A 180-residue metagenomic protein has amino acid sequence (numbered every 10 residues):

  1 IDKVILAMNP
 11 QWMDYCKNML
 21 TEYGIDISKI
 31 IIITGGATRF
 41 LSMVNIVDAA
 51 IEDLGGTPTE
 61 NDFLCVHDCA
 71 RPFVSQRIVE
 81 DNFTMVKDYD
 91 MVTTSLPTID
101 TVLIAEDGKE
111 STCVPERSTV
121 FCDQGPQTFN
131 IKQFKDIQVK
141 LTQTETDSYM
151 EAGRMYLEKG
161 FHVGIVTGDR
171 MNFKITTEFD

Functional and structural regions predicted by a protein language model:
I1-N61, T144: Conserved N-terminal catalytic core of the sugar/cofactor nucleotidyltransferase
D2-V4, D90-M91, H162: Residues at the starts of beta-strands that form the adenosine-phosphate
M8, S95, T167: Short beta-strand/turn micro-motifs composed of small residues that flank or help shape donor/cofactor-binding pockets
M13, M43, V66, V79 (+2 more regions): A general structural signal for well-ordered alpha-helical segments in protein cores
Y23, A49, D53, M85-Y89 (+2 more regions): Change "in soluble alpha/beta enzymes" to "in soluble alpha/beta proteins
A37, V120-D180: Conserved alpha/beta core of the MobA/IspD/sugar-nucleotide pyrophosphorylase nucleotidyltransferase superfamily
R39-D107, Q124: Conserved beta-loop-beta/alpha segment of the NTase-like Rossmann-fold superfamily that binds/positions NTPs
L103-Q127: Short, flexible, basic/aromatic active-site loop/helix in glycosyltransferases
